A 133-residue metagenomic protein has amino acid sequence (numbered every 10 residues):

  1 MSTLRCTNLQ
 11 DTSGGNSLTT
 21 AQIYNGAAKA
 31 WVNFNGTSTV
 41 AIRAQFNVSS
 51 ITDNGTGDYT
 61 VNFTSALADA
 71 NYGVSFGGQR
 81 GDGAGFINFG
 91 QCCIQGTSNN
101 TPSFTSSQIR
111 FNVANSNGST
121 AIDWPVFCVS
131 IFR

Functional and structural regions predicted by a protein language model:
S2-D69, Q108, N115-R133: Extracellular receptor-binding modules and their adjoining Ser/Thr/Gly/Asp/Asn-rich linkers
A66-Q79: Short, surface-exposed, low-complexity cationic segments
G81-R133: Extracellular jelly-roll beta-sandwich "head" domains, especially the C-terminal globular C1q domain
